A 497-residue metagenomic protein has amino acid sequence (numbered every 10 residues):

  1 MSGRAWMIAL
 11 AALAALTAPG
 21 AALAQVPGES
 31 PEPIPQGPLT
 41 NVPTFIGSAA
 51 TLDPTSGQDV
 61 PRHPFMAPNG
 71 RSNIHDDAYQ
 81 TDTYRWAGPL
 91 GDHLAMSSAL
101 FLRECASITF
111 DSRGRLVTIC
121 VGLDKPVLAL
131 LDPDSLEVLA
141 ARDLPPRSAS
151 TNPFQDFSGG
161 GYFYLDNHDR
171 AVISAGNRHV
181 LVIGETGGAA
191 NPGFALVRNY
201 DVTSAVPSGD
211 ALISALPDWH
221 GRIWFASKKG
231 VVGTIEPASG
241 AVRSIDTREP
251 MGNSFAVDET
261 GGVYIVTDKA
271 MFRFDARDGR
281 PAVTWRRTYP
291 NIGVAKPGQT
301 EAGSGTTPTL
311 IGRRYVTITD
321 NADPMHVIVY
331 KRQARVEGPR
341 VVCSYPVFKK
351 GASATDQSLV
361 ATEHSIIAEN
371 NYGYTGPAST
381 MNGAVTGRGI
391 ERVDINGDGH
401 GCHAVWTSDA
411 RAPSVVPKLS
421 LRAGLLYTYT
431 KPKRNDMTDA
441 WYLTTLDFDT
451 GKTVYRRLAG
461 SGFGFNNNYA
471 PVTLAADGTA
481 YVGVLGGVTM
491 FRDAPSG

Functional and structural regions predicted by a protein language model:
L23-L144, H168, D493-G497: Sequence/structural signature of beta-propeller modules and their immediately flanking N-terminal secretory/stalk
W86, G91, R142-F154, A195-P207 (+4 more regions): Surface-exposed loop and turn segments in beta-propeller and other repeat-based domains that flank or scaffold
L100-T109, S148-Y164, S204-L216, E249-E259 (+4 more regions): Repeated scaffold domains used in trafficking and secretory/extracellular systems, primarily beta-propellers
D111-R113, L165-H168, P217-H220, V257-T260 (+4 more regions): Residue-level detector of Asp-centered blade-edge/turn motifs that repeat once per structural unit in beta-propeller
R115-I119, R170-S174, R222-A226, G262-I265 (+5 more regions): Conserved beta-propeller blade signature
D143-G160, S174-H179, G184-W219, S227-V231 (+2 more regions): Asp-box/WD-like beta-propeller blade repeats and closely related beta-sheet repeat scaffolds
Y315-T317, D356-G462: Loop/turn-rich, solvent-exposed surfaces of beta-rich toroidal or solenoidal domains
N466-G497: Blade-level signature of beta-propeller repeat domains, shared across WD40, Kelch, NHL, RCC1 and BNR/Asp-box propellers
